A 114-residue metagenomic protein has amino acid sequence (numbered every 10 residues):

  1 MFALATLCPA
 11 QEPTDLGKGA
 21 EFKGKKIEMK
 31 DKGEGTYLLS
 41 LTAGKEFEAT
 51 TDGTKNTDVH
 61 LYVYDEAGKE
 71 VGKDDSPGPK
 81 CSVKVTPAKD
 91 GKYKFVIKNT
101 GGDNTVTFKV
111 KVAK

Functional and structural regions predicted by a protein language model:
F2-Q11: Sec/Tat signal peptide C-region and signal peptidase I cleavage site
Q11, E28-T107, K111-K114: Acidic, Ser/Thr/Pro-rich low-complexity intrinsically disordered segments
Q11-K18: Cleaved targeting-peptide boundary
G19-G24: N-terminal beta-hairpin/loop module of FHA
